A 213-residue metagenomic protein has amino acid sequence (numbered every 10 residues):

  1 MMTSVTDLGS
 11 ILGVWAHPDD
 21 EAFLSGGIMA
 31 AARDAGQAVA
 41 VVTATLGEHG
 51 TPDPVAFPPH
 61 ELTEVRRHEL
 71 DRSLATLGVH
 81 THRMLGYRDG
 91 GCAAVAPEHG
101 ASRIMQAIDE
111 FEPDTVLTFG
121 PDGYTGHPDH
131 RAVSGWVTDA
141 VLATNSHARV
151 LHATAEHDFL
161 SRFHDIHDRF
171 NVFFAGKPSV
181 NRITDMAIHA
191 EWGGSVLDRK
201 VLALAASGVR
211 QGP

Functional and structural regions predicted by a protein language model:
M1-E112, D139, A143: Active-site rim/loop-helix segments in enzyme catalytic domains that contact anionic ligands
M2-L12, G90, A94-P213: Metal-dependent de-N-acetylase/amidase catalytic core
